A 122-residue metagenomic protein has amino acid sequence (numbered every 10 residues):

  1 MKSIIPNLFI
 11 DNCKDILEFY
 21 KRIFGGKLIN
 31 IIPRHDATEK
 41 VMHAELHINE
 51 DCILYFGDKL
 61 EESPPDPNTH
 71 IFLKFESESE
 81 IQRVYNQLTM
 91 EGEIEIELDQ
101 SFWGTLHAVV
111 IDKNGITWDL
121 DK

Functional and structural regions predicted by a protein language model:
K2, N7-L8, I29-P33, M42-H47 (+3 more regions): Vicinal oxygen chelate
D15-G25: Amphipathic alpha-helical segments
T38: N-terminal active-site wall of soluble small-molecule enzyme domains
E50-C52: Polar, enzyme-active/binding microenvironments
D66-N68: Short, solvent-exposed loop/turn segments at the edges of secondary structure
